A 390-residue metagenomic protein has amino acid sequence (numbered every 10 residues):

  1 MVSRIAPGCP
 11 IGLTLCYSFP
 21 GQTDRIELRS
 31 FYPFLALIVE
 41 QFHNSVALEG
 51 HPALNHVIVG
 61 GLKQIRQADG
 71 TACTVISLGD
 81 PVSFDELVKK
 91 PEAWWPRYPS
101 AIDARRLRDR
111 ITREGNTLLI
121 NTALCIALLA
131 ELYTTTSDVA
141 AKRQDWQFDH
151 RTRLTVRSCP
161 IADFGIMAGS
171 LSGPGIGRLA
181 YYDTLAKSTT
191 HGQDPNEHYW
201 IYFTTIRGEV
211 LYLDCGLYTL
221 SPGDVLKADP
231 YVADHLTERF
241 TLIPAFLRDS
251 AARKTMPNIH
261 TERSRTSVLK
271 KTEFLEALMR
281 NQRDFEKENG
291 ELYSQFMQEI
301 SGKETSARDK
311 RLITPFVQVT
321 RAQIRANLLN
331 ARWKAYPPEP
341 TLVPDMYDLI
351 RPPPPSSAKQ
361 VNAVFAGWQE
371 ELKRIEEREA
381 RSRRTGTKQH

Functional and structural regions predicted by a protein language model:
I5-H390: A structural boundary/capping signal
